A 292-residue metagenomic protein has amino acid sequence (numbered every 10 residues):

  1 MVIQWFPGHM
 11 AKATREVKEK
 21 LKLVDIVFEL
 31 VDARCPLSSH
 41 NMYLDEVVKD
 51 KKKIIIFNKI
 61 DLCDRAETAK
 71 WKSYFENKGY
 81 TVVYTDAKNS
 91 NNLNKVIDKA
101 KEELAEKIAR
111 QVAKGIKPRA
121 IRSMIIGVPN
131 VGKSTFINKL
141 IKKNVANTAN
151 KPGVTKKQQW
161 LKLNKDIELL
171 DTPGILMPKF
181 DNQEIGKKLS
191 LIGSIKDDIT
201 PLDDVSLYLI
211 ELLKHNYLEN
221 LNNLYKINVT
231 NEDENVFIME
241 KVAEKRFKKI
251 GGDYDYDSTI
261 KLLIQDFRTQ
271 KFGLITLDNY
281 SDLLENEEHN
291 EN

Functional and structural regions predicted by a protein language model:
M1-I26, R34-M42, V47-K52, A66 (+2 more regions): Helix-rich effector regions associated with P-loop NTPase G domains
E29, I55-F57, I125: Structural beta-sheet core signal
V31-R34, I60, F75, L140 (+1 more regions): Anionic group-transfer/hydrolysis microenvironments
F57, D86, P173: Residues at the C-termini of beta-strands that transition into short coil/loop
D61-I126, V145: Canonical P-loop GTPase G-domain recognition
K95, K99, T135, Y208 (+1 more regions): Alpha-helical scaffold segments in soluble metabolic enzymes
K107-Q111, N138, N144-N150, N216-L221: Short, structured loop/turn "capping" segments at alpha-beta junctions
R122-K142, A146, T172: Glycine-rich phosphate-binding P-loop
